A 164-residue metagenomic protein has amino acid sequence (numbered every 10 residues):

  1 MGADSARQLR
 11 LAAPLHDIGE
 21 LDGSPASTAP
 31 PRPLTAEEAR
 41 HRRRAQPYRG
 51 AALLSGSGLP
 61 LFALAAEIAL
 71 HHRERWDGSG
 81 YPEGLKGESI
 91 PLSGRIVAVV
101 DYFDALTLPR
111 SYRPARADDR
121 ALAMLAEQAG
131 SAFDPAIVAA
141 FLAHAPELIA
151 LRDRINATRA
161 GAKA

Functional and structural regions predicted by a protein language model:
M1-A164: Metal-dependent catalytic cores of enzymes that make or break cyclic nucleotides and related phosphoester linkages
